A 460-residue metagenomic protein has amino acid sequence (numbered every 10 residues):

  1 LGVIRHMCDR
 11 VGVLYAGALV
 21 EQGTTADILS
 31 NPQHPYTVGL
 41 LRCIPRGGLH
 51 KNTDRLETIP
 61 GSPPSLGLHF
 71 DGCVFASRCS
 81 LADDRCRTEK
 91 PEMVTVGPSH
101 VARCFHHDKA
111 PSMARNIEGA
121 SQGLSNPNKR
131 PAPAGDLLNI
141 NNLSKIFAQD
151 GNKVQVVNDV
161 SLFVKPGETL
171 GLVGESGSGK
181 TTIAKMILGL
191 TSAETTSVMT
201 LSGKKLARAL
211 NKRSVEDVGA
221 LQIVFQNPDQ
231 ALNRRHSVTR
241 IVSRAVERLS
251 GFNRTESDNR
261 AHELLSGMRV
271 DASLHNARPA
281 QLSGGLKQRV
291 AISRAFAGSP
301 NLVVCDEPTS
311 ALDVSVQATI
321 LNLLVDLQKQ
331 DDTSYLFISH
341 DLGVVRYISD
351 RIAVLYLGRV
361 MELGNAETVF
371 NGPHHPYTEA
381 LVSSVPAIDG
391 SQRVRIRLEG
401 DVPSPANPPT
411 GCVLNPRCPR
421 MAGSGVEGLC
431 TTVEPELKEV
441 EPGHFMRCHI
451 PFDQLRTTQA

Functional and structural regions predicted by a protein language model:
L1-D54, P308, L312, V316-R393: P-loop NTP-binding/switch modules centered on Walker-like glycine-rich loops
T24-D136, A366-A460: Short catalytic/signature loops enriched in Gly
L41, E256-S273, V382-S383: Conserved ABC ATPase "signature" region
V198-E216, V369: ABC ATPase NBD Q-loop/coupling interface
R278-L282, L286: Conserved ABC ATPase signature
A297-N301: A short, proline-enriched helix->beta-strand linker immediately N-terminal to the Walker B motif in ABC-type P-loop
